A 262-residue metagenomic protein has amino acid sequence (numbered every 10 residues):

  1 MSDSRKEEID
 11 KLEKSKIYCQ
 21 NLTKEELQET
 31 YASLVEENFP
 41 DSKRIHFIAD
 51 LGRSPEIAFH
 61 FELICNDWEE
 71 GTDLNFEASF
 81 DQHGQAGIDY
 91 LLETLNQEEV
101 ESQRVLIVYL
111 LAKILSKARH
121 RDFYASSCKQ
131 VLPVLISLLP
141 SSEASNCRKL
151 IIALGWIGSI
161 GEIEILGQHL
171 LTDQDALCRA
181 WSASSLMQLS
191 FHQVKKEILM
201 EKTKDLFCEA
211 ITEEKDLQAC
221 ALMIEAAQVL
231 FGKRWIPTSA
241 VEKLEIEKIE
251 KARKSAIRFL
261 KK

Functional and structural regions predicted by a protein language model:
M1-G87: N-terminal alpha-helical scaffold/docking segments in eukaryotic complex subunits
E25-Q28, I45-I64, Q85-N96, K117-L139 (+3 more regions): Amphipathic alpha-helical scaffolding segments comprising HEAT/armadillo-like alpha-solenoid repeats
F59-G71, R104-L115, P140, A180-L186: HEAT-repeat alpha-solenoid elements in large eukaryotic scaffold proteins
E69-E70, V100-S102, A144-S145, D175-L177 (+3 more regions): Alpha-helix N-cap/helix-start positions at coil->helix boundaries
D73-L74, D89, R104-V105, Y109 (+6 more regions): Alpha-solenoid HEAT/ARM repeat scaffold
A112-S116, G155, M187-Q188, I224 (+1 more regions): Structural signature of alpha-helical solenoid repeat scaffolds
S142-S185: Eukaryotic tandem repeat interaction scaffolds
Q228-K262: Eukaryotic acidic, Ser/Thr-rich intrinsically disordered low-complexity regions
